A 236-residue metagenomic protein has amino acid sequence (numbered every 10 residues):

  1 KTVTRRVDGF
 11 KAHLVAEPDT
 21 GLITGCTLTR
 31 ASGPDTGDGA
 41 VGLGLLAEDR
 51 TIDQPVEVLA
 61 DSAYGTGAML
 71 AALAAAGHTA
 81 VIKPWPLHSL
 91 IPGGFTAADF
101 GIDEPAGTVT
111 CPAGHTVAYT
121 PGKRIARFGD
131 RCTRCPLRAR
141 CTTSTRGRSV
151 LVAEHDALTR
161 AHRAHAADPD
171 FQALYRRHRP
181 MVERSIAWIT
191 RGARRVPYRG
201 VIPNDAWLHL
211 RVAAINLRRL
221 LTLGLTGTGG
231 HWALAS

Functional and structural regions predicted by a protein language model:
K1-S236: Anion-binding and metal-coordination hotspots
